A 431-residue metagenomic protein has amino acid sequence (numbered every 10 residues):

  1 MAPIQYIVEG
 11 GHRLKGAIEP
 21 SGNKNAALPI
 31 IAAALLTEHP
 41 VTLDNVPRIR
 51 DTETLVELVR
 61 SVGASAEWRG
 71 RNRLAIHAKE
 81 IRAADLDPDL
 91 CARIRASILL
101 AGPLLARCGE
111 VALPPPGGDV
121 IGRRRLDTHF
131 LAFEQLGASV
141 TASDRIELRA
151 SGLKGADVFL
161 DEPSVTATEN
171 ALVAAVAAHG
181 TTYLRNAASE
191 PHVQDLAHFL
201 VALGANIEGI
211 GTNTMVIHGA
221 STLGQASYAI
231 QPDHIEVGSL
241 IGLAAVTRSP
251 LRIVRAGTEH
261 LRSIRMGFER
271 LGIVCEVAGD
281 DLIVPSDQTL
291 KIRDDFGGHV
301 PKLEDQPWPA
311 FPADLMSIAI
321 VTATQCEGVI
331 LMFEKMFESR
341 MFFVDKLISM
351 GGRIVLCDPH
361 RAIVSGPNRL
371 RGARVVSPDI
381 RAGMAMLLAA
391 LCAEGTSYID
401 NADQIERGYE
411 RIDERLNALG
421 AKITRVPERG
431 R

Functional and structural regions predicted by a protein language model:
M1-R431: Short, structured segments at the rim of ligand-binding sites
